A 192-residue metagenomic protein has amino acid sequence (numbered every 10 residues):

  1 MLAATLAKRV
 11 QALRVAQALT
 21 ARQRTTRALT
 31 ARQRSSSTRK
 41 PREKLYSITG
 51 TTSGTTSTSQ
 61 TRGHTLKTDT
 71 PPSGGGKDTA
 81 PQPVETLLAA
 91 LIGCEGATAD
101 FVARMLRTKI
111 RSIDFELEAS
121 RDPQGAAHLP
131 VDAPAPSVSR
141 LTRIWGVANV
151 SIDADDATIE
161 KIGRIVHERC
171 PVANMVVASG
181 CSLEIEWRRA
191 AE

Functional and structural regions predicted by a protein language model:
L2-A89, A99-E192: Extended beta-strand/beta-hairpin segments
